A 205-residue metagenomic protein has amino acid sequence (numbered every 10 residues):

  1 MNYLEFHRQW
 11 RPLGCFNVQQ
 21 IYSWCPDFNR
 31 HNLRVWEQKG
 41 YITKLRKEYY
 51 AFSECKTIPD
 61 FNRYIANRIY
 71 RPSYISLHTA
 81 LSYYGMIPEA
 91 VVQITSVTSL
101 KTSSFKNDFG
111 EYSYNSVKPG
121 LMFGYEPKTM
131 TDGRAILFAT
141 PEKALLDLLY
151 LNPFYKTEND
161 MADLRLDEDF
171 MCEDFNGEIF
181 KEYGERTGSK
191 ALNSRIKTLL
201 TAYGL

Functional and structural regions predicted by a protein language model:
M1-P72, D108: Short beta-edge/loop segments at beta->alpha junctions of small alpha/beta modules that act as binding/recognition
Q20, S53-L205: Nucleic-acid-binding surface
